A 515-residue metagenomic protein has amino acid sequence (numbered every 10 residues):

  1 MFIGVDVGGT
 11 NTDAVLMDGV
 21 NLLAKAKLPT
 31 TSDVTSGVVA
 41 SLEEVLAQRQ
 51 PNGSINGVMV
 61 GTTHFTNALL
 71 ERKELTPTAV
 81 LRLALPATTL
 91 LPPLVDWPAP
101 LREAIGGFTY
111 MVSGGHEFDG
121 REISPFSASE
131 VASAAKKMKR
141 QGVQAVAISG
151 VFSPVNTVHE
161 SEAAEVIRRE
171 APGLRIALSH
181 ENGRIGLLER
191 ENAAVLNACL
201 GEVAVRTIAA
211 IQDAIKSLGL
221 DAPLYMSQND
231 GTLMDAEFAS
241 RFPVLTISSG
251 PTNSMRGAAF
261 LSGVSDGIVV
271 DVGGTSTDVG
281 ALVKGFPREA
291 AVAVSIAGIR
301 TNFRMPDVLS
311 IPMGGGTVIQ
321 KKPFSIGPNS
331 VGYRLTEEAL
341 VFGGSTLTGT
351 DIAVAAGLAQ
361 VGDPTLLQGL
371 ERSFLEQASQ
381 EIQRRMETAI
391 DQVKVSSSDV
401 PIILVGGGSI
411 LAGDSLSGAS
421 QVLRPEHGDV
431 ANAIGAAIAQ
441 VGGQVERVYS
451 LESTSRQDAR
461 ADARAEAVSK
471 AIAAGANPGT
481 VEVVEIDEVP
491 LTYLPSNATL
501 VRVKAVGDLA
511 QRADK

Functional and structural regions predicted by a protein language model:
M1-K515: N-terminally biased helix-coil "hinge/interface" segments that flank
